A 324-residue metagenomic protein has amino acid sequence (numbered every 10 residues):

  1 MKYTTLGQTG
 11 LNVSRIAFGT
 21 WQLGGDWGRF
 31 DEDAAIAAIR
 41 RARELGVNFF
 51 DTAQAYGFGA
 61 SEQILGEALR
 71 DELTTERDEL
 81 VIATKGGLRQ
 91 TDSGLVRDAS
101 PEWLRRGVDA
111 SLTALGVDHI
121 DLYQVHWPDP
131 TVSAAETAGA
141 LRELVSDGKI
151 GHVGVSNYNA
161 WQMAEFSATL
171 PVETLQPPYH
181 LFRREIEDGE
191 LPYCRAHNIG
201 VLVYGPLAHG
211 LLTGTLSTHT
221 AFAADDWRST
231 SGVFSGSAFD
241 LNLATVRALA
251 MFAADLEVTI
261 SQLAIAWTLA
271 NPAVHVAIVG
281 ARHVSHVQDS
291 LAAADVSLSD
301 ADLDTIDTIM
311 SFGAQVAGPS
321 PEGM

Functional and structural regions predicted by a protein language model:
M1, A224-M251, D255, A270-H275 (+1 more regions): Terminal-tail/helix-coil boundary detector
M1-L80: N-terminal binding-site loop/beta-alpha segment at the start of enzyme catalytic domains that lines or forms
L6, F18, A35, F50 (+13 more regions): Conserved, mostly hydrophobic/aromatic
Q8-D26, A83-V96, H119, Q124: N-terminal small/glycine-rich loop or linker at the start of catalytic domains across soluble metabolic enzymes
W21-L23, A53-A55, K85-R89, V125-P128 (+4 more regions): Active-site beta-loop-alpha junctions enriched in small/polar residues
R40, E44, T91-E185, G189 (+1 more regions): Glycine/proline-rich, positively charged, aromatic-decorated active-site loop/lid region on the catalytic face
D71-E79, L115-G116, L144-K149, S167-P171 (+2 more regions): Short helix-capping segments at alpha-helix termini
I186-D225: Aromatic-lined glycan-binding groove of carbohydrate-active enzymes
